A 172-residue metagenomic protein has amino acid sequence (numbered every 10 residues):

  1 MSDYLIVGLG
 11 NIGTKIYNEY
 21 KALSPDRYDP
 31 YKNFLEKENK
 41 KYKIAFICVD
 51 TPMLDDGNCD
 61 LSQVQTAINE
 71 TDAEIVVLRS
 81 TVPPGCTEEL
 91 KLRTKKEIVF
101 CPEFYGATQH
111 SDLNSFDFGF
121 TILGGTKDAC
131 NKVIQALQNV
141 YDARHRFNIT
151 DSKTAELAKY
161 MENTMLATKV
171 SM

Functional and structural regions predicted by a protein language model:
M1-K41: NAD(P)+-binding Rossmann beta1-loop-alpha1 motif at the extreme N-terminus of oxidoreductases
S2-Y4, V76, T121: Conserved hydrophobic helix-helix packing surfaces used for dimerization/oligomerization
G10-I12, T81-C86, L166: Gly/Ser/Thr-rich loops at beta-strand to alpha-helix junctions that form or flank small-molecule/cofactor-binding
N18-A22, N69, L92: Short, well-ordered alpha-helices that flank and scaffold nucleotide-derived cofactor binding pockets
F34-I75: Rossmann-like NAD(P)-binding element
T81-E156: Rossmann-fold dinucleotide-binding core
D151-M172: Active-site-proximal catalytic alpha-helix in oxidoreductases
